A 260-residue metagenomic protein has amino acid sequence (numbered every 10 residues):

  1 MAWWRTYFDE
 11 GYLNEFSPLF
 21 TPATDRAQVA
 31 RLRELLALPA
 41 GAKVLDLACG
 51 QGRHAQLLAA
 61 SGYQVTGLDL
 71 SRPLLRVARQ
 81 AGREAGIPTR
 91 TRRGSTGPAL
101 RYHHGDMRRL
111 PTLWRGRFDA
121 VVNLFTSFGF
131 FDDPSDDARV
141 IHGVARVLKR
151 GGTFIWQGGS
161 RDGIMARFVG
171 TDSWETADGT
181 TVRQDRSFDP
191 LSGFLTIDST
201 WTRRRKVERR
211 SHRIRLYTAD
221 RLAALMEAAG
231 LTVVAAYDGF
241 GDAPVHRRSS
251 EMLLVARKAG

Functional and structural regions predicted by a protein language model:
M1-A42: Conserved class I S-adenosyl-L-methionine
A48-G52: Class I SAM-dependent methyltransferase "Motif I" SAM/SAH-binding loop
R53-I87, G97-L110: Class I SAM-dependent methyltransferase SAM/SAH-binding core
T112-A120: A short acidic, Gly/Pro-enriched loop at the edge of an enzyme's catalytic core that lines a small-molecule cofactor
D119-S135: A short SAM/SAH-binding and catalytic strip from SAM-dependent methyltransferases
A138-R150: A short glycine-rich, Lys/Arg-flanked "PGG" loop and its adjoining helix->strand segment in the class I
I155-L225: SAM-dependent methyltransferase
A219-G260: C-terminal lobe and adjacent flexible extensions of AdoMet/dcAdoMet transferase-like proteins
